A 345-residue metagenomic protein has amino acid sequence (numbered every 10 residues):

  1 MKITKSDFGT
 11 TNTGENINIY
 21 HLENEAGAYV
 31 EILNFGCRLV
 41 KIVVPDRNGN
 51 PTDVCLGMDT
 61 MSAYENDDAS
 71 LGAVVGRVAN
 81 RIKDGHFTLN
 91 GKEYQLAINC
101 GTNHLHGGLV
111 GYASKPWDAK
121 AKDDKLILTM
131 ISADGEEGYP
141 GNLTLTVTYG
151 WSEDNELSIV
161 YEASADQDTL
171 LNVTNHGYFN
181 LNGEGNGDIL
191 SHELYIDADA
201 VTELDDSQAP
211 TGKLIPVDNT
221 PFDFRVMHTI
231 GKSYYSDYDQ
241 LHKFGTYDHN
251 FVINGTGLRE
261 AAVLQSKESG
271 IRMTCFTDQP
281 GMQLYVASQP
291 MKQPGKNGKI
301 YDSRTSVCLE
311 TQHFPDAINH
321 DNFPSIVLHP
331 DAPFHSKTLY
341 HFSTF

Functional and structural regions predicted by a protein language model:
M1-F345: An exposed, glycine/acidic-rich loop-and-rim segment of catalytic or binding clefts
